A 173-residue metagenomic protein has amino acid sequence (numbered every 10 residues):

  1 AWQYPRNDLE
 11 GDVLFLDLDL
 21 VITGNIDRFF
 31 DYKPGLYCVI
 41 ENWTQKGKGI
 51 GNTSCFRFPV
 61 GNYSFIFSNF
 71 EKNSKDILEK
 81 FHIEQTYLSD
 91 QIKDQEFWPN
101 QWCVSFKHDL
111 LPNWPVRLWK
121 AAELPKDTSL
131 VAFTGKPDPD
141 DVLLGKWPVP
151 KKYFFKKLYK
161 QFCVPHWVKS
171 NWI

Functional and structural regions predicted by a protein language model:
A1-I50, R57-V60: GT-A fold catalytic core of metal-dependent nucleotide-sugar glycosyltransferases, centered on the diacidic
L14-L16, N52-N62, E84-D94: Conserved beta strand-loop-helix elements of the APE1-like EEP
P34-G35, G51-T53, K93, K126-T128: Sequence-level motif detector for i,i+2 pairs with an aromatic at +2
Y37-V39, C55-F58, L88, S129-F133: Short hydrophobic-aromatic micro-motifs
S64-I173: Catalytic core and acceptor-binding pocket of nucleotide-sugar-dependent glycosyltransferases
